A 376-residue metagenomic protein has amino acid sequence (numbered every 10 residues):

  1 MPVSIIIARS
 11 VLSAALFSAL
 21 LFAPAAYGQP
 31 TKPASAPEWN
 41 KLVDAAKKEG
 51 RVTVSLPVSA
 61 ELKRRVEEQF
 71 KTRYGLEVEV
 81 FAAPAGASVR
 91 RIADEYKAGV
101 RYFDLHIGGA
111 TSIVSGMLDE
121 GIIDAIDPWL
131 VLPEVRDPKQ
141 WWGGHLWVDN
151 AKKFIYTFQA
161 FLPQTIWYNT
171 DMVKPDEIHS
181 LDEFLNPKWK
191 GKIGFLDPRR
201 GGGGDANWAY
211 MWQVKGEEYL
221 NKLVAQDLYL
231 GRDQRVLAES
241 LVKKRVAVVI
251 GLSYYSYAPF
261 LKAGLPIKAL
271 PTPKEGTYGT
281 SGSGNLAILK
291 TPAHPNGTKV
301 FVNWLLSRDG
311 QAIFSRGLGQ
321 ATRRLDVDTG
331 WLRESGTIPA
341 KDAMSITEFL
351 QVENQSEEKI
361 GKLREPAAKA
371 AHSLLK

Functional and structural regions predicted by a protein language model:
M1-A8: N-terminal secretory signal peptides that target proteins for export/translocation
S10-A25: Bacterial N-terminal signal peptides
G28-T53, K71-T72, N186-G191: Immediate post-signal peptide segment of exported/extracytoplasmic ligand-binding proteins
T31, S35, K341-K376: Conserved C-terminal helix/tail region of periplasmic/extracytoplasmic solute-binding proteins
T53-E67, E79-A93, R101-A238, V242 (+1 more regions): Extracytoplasmic ligand-binding site segments that recognize negatively charged/polar headgroups
I113-G116, V248-K268: A ligand-binding cleft/hinge motif common to bilobed small-molecule-binding domains
L220-V224, Y229-G231, G264-P292, E334: Periplasmic-binding protein-like
G284-L350: Mature extracytoplasmic/periplasmic domains
